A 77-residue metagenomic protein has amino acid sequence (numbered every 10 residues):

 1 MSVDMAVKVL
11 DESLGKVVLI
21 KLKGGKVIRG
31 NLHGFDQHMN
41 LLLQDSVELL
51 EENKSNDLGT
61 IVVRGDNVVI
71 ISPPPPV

Functional and structural regions predicted by a protein language model:
M1-V77: Conserved RNA-binding domains used in RNP assembly and mRNA/RNA metabolism
